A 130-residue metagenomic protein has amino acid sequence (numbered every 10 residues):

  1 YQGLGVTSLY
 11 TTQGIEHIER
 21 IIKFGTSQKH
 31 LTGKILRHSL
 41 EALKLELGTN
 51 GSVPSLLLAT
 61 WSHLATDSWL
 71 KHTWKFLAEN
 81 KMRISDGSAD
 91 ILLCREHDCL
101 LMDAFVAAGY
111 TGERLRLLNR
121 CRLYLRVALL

Functional and structural regions predicted by a protein language model:
Y1-L130: Extended C-terminal regions of large enzymes
